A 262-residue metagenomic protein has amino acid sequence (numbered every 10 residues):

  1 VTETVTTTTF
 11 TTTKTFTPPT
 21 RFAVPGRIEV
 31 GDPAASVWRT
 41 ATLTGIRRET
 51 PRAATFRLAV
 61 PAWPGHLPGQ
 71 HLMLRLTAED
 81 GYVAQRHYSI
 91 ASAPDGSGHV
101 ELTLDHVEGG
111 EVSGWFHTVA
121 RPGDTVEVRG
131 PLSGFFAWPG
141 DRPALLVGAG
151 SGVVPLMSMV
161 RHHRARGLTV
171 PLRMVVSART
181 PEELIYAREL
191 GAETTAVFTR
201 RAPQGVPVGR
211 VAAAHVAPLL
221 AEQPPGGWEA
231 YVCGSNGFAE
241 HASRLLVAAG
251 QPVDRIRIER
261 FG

Functional and structural regions predicted by a protein language model:
T2-P18, A34, G98-G262: FNR/FR-type flavoprotein reductase catalytic core
T20-D124, A178-T180, V197-R201: Ferredoxin-reductase
